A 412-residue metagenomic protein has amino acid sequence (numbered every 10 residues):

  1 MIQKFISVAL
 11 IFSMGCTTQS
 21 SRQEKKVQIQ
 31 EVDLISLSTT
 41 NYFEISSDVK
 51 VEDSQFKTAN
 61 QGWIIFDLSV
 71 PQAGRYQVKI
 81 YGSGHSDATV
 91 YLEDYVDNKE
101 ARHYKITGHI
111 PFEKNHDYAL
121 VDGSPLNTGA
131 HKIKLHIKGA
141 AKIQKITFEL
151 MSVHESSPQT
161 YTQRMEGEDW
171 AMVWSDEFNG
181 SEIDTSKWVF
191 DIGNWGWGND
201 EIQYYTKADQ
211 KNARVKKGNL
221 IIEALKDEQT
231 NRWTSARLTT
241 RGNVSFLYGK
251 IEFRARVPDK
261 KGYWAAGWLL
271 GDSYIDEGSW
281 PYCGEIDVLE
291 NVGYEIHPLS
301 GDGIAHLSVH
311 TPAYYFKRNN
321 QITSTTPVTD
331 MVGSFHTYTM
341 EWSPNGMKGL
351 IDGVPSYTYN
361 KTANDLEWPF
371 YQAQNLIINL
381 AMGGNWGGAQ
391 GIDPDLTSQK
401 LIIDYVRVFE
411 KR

Functional and structural regions predicted by a protein language model:
M1-E24: Bacterial Sec-dependent N-terminal signal peptides
S7, L135, Y314: Alpha-helical and His/Cys-centered functional microenvironments
S7-V8, I35, D97, Y205 (+2 more regions): Short amphipathic alpha-helical "recognition" segments used for binding
M14, T147-L150, E410: C-terminal alpha-helix/helix-terminus motif
R22-S156: Extracytoplasmic
H154-R412: GH16 jelly-roll
